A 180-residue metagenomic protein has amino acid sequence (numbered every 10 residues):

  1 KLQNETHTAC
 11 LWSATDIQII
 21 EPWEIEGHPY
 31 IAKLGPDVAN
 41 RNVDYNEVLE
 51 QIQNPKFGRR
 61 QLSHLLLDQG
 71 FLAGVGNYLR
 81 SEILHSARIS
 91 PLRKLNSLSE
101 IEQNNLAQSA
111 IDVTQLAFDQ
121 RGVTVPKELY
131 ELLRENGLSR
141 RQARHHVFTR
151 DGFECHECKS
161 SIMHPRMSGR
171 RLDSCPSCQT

Functional and structural regions predicted by a protein language model:
K1-G74, L79-S86: Phosphate/anion-contacting hairpin/loop surfaces
Q51-T180: Basic, nucleic-acid-binding surfaces and adjacent catalytic neighborhoods in DNA/RNA-processing proteins
